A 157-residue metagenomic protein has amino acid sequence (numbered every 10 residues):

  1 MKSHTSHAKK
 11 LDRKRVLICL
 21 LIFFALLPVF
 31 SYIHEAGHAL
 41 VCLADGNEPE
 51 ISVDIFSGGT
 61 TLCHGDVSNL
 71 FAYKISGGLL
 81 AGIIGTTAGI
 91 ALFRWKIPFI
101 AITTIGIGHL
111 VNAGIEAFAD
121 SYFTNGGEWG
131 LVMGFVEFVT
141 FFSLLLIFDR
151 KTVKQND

Functional and structural regions predicted by a protein language model:
M1-L11: Short, Lys/Arg-rich, polar N-terminal cytosolic tail immediately upstream of the first transmembrane signal-anchor
H7, V29-I33, I107: A subset of signal/propeptide-processing and intrinsically disordered low-complexity segments in secreted/extracellular
K10-L20, V29: Catalytic phosphate/metal-binding cores of nucleic-acid and nucleotide-processing enzymes, i.e., regions that mediate
L27, S31-F71: Small-residue-rich helix-interface/hinge motifs
G58-D157: Metalloprotease/metallohydrolase-associated module, dominated by Zn2+-dependent proteases
